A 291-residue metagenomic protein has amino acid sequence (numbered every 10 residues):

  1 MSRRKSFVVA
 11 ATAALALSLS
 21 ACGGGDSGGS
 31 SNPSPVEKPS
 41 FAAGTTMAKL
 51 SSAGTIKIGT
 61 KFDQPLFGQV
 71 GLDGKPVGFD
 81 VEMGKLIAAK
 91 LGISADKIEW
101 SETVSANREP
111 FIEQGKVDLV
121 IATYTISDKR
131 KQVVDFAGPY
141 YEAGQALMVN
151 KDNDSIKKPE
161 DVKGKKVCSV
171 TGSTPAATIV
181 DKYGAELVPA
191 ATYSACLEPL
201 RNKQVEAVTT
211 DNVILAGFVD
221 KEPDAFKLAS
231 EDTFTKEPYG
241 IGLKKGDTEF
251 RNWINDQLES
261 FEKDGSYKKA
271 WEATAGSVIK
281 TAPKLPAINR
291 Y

Functional and structural regions predicted by a protein language model:
S18-A21: C-terminal motif of bacterial Sec signal peptides marking the signal peptidase cleavage site
G23-D26: Bacterial signal peptide processing site
V36-L119: Extracytoplasmic small-molecule ligand-binding "clamshell" domains of the periplasmic binding protein/Venus flytrap
I56-T60, V77, P159-G172: Short loop->beta-strand "edge-of-pocket" segments that line small-molecule binding or catalytic clefts across diverse
I98-D161: Acidic, polar ligand-binding/catalytic clefts
I98-P110, D154, T171-S173, V188-N202: Short helix-initiation/N-cap motifs at beta->coil->alpha
T123-Q132, T178, E206-K236: A ligand-binding cleft/hinge motif common to bilobed small-molecule-binding domains
Y141-V149, A216, D220-N255, V278-Y291: Periplasmic-binding protein-like
